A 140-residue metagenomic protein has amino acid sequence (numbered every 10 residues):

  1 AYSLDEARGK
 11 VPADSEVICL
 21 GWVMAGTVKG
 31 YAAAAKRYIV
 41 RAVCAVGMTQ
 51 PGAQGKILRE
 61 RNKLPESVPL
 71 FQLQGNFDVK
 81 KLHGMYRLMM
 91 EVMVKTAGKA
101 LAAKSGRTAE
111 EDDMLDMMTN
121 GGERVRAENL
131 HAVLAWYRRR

Functional and structural regions predicted by a protein language model:
A1-P12: A short, well-structured beta->alpha microelement
V17, V23-R140: FMN-binding flavodoxin-like domain, especially the glycine-rich phosphate-binding loop
